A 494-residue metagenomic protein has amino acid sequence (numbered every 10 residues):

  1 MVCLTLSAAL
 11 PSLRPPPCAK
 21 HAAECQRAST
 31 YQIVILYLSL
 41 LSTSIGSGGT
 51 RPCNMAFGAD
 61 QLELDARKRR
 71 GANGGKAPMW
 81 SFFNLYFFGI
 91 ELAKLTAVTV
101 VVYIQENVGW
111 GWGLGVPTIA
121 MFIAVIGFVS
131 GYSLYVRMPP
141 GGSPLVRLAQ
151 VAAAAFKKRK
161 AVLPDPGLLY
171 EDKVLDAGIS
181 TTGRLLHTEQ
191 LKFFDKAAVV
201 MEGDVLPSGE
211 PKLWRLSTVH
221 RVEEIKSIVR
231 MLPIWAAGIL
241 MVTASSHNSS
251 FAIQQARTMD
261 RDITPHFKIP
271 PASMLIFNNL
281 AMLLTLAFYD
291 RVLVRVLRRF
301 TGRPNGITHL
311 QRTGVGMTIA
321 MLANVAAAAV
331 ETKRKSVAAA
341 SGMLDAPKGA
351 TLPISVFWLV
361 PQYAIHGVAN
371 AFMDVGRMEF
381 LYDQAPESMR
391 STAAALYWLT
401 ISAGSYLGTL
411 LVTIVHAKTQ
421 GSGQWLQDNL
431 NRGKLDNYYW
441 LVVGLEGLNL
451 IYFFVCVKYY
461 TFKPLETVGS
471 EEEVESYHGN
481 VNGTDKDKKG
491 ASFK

Functional and structural regions predicted by a protein language model:
M1-K494: Hydrophobic transmembrane alpha-helices of multi-pass solute transporters/permeases
